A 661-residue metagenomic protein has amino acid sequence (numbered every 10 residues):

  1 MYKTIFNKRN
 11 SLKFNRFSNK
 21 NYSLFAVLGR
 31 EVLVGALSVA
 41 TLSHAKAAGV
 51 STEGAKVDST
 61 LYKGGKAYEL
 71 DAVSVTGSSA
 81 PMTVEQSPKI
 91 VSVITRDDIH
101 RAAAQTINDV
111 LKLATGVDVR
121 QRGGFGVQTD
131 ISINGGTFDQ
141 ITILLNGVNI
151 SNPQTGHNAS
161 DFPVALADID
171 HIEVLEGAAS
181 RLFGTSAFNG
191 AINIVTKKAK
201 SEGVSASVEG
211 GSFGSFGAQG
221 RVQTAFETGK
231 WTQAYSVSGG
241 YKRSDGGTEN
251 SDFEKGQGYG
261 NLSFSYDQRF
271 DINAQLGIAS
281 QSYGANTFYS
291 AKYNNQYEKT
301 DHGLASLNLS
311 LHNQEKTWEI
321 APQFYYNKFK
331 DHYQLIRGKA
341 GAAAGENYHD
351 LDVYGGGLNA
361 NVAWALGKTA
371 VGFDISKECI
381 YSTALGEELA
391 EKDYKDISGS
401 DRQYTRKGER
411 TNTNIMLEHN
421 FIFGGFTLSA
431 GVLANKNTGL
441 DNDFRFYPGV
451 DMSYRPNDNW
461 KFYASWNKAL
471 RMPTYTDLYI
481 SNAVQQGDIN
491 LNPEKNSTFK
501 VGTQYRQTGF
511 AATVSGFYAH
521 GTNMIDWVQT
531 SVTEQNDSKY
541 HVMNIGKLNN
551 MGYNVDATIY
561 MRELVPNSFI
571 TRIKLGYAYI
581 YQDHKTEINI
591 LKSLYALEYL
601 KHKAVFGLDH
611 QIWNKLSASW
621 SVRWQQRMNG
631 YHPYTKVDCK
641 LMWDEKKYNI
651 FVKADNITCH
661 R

Functional and structural regions predicted by a protein language model:
Y2-T4, T522-N523, M642-R661: C-terminal beta-signal and adjacent terminal beta-strands/loops of Gram-negative outer-membrane beta-barrel proteins
E69-H100, D130, Y259: N-terminal periplasmic "start-of-domain" segments of outer-membrane beta-barrel proteins
T76, N108, K112-V148: Extracytoplasmic beta-strand/coil segments of soluble accessory domains associated with Gram-negative outer-membrane
D130, V148-E176, I194-K197: Short acidic/polar hinge/loop motifs at secondary-structure boundaries that mediate gating or recognition
A191, T196-F226, G239, S244-S251 (+1 more regions): Short strand-turn segments of transmembrane beta-barrel domains in outer membranes, especially the first one or two
S244-S251, K255, R269-I320, F324-V353: Flexible loop and strand-edge segments within Gram-negative outer membrane beta-barrel domains
Y289-N313, H349-L351, D441, R455 (+4 more regions): Outer-membrane beta-barrel signature, preferentially recognizing the C-terminal barrel domain of Gram-negative
I422-T427, Y518-H520, H541-Q626: Gram-negative outer-membrane beta-barrel transporters
